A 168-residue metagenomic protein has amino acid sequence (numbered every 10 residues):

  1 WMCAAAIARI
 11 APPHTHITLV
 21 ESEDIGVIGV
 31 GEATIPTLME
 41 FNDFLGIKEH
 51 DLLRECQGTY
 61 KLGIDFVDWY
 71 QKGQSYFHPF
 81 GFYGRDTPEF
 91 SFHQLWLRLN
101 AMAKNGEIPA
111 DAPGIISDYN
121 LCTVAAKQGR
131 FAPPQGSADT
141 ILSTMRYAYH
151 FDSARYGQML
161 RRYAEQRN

Functional and structural regions predicted by a protein language model:
A6-I10, F44, Y163: Active-site catalytic microenvironments for nucleophilic, acid-base chemistry
A6-V30: Glycine-rich FAD pyrophosphate-binding loop
I17-S22, G136-M145: A short, surface-exposed helix-loop junction/capping segment
T18-V20, L52, R155: General structural concept
A33-T123: Dinucleotide-binding Rossmann-like beta1-alpha1 core, especially the glycine-rich loop that anchors the ADP
S143-R162: Short beta-strand to alpha-helix junction loop
A164-N168: A conserved beta-strand/loop element that lines the FAD pocket in flavoprotein oxidoreductases
